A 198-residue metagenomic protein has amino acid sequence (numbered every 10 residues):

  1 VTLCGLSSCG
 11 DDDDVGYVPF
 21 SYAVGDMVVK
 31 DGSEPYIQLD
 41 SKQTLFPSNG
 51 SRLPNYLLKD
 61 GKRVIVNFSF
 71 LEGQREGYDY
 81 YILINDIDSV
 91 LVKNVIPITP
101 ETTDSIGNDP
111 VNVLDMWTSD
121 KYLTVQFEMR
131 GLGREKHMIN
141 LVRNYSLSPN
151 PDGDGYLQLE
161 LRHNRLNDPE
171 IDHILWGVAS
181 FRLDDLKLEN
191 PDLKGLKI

Functional and structural regions predicted by a protein language model:
C4-S8: C-terminal motif of bacterial Sec signal peptides marking the signal peptidase cleavage site
G10-D13: Bacterial signal peptide processing site
V18-I198: First exposed extracellular module after export/assembly in secreted or surface-exposed proteins
